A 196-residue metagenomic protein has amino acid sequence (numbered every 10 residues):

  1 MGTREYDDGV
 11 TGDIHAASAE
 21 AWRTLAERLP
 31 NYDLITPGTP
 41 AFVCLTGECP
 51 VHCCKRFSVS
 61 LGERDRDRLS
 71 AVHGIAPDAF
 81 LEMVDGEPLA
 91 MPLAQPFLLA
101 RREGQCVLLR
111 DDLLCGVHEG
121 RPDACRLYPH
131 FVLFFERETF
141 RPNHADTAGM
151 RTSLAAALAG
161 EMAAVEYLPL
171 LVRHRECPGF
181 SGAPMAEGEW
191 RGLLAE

Functional and structural regions predicted by a protein language model:
M1-E196: Short loop/turn segments that flank or connect secondary-structure elements
